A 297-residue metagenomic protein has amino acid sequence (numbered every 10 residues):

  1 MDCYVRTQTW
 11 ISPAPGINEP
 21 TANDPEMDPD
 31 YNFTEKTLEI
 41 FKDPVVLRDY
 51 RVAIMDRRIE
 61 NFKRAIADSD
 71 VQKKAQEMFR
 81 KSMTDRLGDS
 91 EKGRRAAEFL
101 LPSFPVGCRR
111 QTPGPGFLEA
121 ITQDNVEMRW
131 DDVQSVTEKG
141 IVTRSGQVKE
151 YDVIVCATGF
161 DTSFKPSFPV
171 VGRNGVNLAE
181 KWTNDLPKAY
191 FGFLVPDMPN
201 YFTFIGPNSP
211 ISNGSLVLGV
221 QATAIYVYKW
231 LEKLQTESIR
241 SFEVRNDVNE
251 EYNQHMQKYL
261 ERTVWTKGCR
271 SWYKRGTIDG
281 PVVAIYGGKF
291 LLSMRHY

Functional and structural regions predicted by a protein language model:
D2-Y297: N-terminal FAD-binding dinucleotide-binding subdomain shared by FAD-dependent oxidases/monooxygenases
